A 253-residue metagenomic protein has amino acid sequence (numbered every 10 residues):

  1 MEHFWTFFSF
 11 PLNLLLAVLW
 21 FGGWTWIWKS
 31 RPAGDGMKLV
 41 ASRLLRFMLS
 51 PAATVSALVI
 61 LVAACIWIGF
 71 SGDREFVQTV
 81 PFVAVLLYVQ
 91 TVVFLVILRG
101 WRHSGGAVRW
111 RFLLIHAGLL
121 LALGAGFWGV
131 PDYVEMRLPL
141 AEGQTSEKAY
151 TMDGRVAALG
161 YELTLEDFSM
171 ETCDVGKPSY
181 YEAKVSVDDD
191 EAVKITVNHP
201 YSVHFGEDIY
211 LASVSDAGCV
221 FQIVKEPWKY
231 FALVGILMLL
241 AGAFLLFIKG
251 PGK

Functional and structural regions predicted by a protein language model:
M1-K253: Solvent-exposed, non-transmembrane regions of integral membrane proteins
